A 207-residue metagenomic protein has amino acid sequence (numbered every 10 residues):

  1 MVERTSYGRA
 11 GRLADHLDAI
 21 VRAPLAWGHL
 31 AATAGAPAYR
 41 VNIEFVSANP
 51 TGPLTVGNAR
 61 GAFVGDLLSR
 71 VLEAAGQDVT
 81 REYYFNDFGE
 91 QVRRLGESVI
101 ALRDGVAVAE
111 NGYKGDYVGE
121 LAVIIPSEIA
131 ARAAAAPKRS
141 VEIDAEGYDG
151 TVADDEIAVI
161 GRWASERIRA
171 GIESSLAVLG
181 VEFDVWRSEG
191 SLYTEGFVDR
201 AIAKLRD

Functional and structural regions predicted by a protein language model:
M1-D207: NTP-dependent nucleotidyl-transfer catalytic core
